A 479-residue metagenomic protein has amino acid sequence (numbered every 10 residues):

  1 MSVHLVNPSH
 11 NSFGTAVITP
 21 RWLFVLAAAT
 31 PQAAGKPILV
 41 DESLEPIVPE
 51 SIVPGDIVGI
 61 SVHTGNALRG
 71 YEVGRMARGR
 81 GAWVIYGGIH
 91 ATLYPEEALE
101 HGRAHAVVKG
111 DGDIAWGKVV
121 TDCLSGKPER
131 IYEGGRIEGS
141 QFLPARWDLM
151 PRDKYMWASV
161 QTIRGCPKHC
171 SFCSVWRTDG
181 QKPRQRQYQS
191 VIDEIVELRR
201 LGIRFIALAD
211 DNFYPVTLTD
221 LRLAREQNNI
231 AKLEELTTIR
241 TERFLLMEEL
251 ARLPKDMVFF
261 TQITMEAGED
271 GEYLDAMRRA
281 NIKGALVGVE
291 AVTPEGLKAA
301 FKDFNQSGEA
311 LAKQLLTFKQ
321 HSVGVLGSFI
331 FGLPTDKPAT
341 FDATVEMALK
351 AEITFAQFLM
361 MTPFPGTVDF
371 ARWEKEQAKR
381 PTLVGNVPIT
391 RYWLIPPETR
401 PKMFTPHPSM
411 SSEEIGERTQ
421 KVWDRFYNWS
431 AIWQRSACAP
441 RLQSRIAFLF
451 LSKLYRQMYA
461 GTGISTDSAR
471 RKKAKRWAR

Functional and structural regions predicted by a protein language model:
M1-I203: Acidic, low-complexity intrinsically disordered segments
M1-P8, S12, A34-L39, S51-V53 (+2 more regions): Radical SAM enzyme core and accessory elements
L5, I60, L208-D210, V287 (+1 more regions): Conserved beta-strand positions
P8, E42, I89, D211 (+2 more regions): Cofactor-binding loop segments of dinucleotide-utilizing enzymes, especially the Rossmann-like FAD- and NAD(P)+-binding
I38-D41, Y86, T261, G327 (+1 more regions): A structural preference for short, hydrophobic beta-strand core positions in alpha/beta folds
P95-E97, K168, F205, Y214-N228 (+4 more regions): Flexible glycine/acidic-rich beta-alpha junction loops that bind and position SAM and/or redox cofactors in anaerobic
E97-K118, A276-A285, A343-F358: Structural recognition of alpha->loop->beta junctions
L143-L326, L333, P338, D342 (+1 more regions): Radical SAM [4Fe-4S] cluster-binding motif and immediate context
